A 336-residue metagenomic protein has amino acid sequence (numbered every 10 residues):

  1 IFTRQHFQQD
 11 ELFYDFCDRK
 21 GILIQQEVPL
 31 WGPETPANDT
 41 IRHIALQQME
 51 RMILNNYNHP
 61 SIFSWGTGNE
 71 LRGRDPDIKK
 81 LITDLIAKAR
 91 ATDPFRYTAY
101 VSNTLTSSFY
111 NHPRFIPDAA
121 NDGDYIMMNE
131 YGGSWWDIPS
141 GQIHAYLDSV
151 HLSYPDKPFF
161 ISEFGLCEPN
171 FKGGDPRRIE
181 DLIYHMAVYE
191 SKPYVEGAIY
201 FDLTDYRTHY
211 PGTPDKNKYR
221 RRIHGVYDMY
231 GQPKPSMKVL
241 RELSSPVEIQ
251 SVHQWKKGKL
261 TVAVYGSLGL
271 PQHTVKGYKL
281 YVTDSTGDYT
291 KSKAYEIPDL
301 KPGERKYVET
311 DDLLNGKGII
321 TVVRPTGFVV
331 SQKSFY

Functional and structural regions predicted by a protein language model:
I1-I138, H144-A145, V150-D156, N170-F171 (+1 more regions): Active-site mouth of glycoside hydrolases
S61-W65, A87-A91, A99-S102, P117-Y336: Substrate-binding clefts and catalytic carboxylate motifs of secreted carbohydrate-active enzymes
